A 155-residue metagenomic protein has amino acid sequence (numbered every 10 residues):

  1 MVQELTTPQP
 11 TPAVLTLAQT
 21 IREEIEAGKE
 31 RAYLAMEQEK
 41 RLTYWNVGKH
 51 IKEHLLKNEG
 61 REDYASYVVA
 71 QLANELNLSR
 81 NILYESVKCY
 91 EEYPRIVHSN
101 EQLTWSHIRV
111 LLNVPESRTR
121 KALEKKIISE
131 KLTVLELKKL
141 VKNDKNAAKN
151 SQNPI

Functional and structural regions predicted by a protein language model:
M1-A35: General nucleic-acid-binding
V2-E4, P8, Y93-I155: Amphipathic alpha-helical oligomerization/scaffolding segments
Q3, K29-P115: Short, Lys/Arg-enriched phosphate-binding patches
Q9-P12, T16, L42, N46 (+4 more regions): Generic recognition of stable, solvent-exposed alpha-helical segments in well-folded globular domains
R22-Y44, I51, T119, E130 (+2 more regions): Detector for conserved single-position "signature" residues within domains
